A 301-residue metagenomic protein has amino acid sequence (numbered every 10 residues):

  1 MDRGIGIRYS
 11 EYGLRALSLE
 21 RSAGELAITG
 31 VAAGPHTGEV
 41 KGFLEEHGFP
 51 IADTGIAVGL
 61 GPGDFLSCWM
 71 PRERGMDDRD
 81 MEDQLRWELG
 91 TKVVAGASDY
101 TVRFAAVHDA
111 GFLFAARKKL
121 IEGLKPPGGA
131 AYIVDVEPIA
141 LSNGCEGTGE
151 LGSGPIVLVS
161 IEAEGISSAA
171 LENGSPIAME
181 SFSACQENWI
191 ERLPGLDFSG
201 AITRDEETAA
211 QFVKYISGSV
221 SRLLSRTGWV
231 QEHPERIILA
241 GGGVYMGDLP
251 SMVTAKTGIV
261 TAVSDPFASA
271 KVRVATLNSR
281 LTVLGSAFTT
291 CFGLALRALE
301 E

Functional and structural regions predicted by a protein language model:
D2-P35, I51-A52, A106-E206, F212-S219: Small-residue (GG/TT-enriched) beta-loop-alpha framework at ligand/catalytic clefts
V31-A33, T37, I51-P62, E73-G75 (+2 more regions): Phosphate- and other anionic-substrate recognition elements at nucleic-acid/protein interfaces
I51-G63, Y132-I133, W229-G242: Short glycine-rich phosphate-binding loop at a beta-alpha junction
L60-F112: Internal amphipathic helical hairpin motif
A140-L141, S264-E301: Glycine-rich phosphate-binding/hydrolytic loop that grips phosphoryl groups
T208-V230, L249: Phosphate/ATP-binding catalytic cores across multiple sugar-kinase/actin-like superfamilies, primarily ASKHA
P234-A262: Glycine-rich phosphate-binding loops at beta-strand->alpha-helix junctions
